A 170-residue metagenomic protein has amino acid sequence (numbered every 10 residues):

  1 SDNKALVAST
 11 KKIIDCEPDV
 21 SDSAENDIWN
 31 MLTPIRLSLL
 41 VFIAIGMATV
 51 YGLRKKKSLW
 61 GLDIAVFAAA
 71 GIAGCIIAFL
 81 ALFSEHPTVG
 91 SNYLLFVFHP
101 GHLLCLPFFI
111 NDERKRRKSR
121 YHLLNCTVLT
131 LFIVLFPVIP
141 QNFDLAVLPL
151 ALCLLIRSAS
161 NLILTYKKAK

Functional and structural regions predicted by a protein language model:
S1-N26: Soluble extramembrane regions of membrane proteins in the secretory/endomembrane system
K4, K11-K12, K55-K57, K115-K118 (+1 more regions): Context-gated lysine
T10, I28, A44-I45, T49 (+4 more regions): Extended hydrophobic/Leu-rich segments
S21-L94: Core alpha-helical transmembrane segments of integral membrane proteins
E85-K170: Generic detector of multi-pass transmembrane helix bundles and their immediately adjacent loops in polytopic membrane
